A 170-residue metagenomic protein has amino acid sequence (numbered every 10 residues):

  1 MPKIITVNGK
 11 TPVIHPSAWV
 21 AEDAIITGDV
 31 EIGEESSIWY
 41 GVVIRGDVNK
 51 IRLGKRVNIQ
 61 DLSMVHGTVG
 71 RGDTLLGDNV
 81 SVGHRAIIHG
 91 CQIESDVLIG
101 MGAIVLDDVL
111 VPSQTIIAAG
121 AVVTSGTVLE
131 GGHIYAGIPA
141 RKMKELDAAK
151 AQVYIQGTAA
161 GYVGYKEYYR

Functional and structural regions predicted by a protein language model:
M1-E35, V43, Y168-R170: Extended, small-residue-rich solenoid/repeat segments and analogous flexible loops that form exposed scaffolds
M1-V13, D47, L53-K55, D61-M64 (+3 more regions): Glycine-rich hexapeptide-repeat left-handed beta-helix
W39: Small cofactor-carrier domains centered on a conserved lysine used for covalent cofactor attachment
S81: Short proline/glycine- and basic residue-enriched helix-capping loop/turn segments at helix->loop/beta transitions
